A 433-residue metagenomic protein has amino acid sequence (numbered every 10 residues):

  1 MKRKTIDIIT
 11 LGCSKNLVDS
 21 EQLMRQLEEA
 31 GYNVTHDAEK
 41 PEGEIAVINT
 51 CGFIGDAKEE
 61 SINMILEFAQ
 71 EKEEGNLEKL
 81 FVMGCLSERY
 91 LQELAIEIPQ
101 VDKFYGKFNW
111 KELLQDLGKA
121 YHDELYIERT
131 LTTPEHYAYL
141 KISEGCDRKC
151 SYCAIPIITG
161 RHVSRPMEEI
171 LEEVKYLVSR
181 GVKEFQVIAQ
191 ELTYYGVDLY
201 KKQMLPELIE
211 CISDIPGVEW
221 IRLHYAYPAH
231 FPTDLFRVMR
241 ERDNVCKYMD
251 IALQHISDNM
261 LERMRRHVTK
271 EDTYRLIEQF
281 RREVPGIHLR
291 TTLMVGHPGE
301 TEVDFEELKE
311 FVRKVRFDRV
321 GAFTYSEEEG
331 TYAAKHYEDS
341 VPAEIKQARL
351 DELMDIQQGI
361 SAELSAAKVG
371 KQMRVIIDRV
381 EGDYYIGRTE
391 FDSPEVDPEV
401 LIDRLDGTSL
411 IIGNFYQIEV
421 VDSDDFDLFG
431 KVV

Functional and structural regions predicted by a protein language model:
M1-Y195, D234, M249, E271-R282 (+5 more regions): Proteins enriched for Cys/Gly/acidic motifs involved in redox and nucleic-acid/cofactor modification
L11, K149, C153-G160, W220-A229 (+4 more regions): Conserved strand-turn element in the central/C-terminal portion of the radical SAM core barrel that lines
G52-A57, V182-E207, C211, I215 (+3 more regions): Conserved glycine-rich "GG(E/T)P / GGGxP" loop and the immediately following alpha-helix in the radical SAM core
K111, R148, T193, D258-N259 (+2 more regions): Glycine-centered loop/turn positions within well-structured domains that cap or flank conserved ligand/cofactor-binding
I170, V187, L223, I251 (+6 more regions): Conserved, mostly hydrophobic/aromatic
S179, P206-E207, D214-I215, W220-I221 (+1 more regions): Radical SAM/AdoMet-radical enzyme domain recognition
Y200-S213, T233-K247, E300-D318, P342-A348 (+1 more regions): Short, electropositive alpha-helical surface patch
A333-V433: Terminal RNA-binding accessory module
